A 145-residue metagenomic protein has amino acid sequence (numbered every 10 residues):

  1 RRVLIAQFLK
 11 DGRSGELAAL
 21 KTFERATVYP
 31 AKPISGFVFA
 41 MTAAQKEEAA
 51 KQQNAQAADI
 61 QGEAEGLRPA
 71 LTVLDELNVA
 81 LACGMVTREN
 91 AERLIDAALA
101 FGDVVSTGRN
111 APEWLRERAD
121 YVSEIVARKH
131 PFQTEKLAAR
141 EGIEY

Functional and structural regions predicted by a protein language model:
R1-E65: Conserved P-loop
A6, V104, P131: Conserved ATP-binding/catalytic motifs of P-loop helicase motor domains
L9-G12, I34-G36, N78-A80, N110-E113 (+1 more regions): Conserved nucleotide-binding/hydrolysis micro-motifs of P-loop NTPases
E16-L17, T22-E24, T87-A97, V122-K136: Short, electropositive alpha-helical surface patch
A40-A100: Phosphate-binding/switch loop-helix module in NTP-utilizing enzymes
T72, V104, V122-E124: Short, well-ordered beta-strand core segments
L94-P112: Sensor-1/coupling segment of RecA-like P-loop NTPase cores
R109-Y145: Phosphate-binding/switch region of NTP-binding enzymes
